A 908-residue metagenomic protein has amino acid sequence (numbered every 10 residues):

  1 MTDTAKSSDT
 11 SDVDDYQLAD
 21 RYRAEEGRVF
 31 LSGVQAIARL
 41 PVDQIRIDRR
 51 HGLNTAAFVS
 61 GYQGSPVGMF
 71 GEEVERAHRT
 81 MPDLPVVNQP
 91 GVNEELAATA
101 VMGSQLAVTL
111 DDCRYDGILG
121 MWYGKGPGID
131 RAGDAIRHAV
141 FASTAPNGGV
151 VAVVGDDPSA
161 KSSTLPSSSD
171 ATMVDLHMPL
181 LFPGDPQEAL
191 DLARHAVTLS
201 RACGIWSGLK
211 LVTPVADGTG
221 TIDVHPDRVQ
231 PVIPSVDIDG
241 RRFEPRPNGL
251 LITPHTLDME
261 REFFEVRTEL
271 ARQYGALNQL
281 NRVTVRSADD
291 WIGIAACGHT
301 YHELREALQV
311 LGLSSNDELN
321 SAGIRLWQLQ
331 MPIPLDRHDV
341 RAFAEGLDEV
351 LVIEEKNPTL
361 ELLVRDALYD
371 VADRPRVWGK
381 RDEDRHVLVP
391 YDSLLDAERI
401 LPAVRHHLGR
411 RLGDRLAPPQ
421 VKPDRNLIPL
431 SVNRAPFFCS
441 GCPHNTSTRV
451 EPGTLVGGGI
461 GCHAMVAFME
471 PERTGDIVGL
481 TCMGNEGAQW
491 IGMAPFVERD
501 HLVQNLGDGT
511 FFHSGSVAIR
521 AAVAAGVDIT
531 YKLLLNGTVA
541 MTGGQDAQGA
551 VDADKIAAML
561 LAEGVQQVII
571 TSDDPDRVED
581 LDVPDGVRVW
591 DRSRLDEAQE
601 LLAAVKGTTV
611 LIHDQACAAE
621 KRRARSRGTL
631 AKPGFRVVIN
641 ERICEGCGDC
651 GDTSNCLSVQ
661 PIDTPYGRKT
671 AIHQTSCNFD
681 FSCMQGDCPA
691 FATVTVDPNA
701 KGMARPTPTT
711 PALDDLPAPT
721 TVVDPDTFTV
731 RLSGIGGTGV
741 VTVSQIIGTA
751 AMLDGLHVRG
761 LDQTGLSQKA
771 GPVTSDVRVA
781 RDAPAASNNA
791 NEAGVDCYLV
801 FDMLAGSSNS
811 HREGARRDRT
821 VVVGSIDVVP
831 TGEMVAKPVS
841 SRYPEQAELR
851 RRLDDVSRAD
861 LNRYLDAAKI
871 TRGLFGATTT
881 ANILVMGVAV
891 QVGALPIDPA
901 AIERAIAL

Functional and structural regions predicted by a protein language model:
T2-L40, Q44-I47, P183-F438, P443 (+4 more regions): Flexible, low-complexity linker and terminal segments
T2-P186, V212-P214, V285-W291, A295 (+4 more regions): Thiamine diphosphate
M69-V74, A100-G103, R131-A135, A160-S168 (+20 more regions): Short acidic, glycine/serine/threonine-rich loops at helix termini
E73-M81, E306-R325, G748-H757, D855-V856: Short helix-loop-beta junction
I129, D554, M559, Q567 (+2 more regions): Active-site cofactor/cluster-binding pocket
T144, G155, T474-G475, F512-G564 (+1 more regions): Catalytic or ion-translocation cores adjacent to nucleophile or general acid/base/metal-coordination motifs in diverse
D156-W206, V212, G240-L251, H255 (+5 more regions): Conserved thiamine diphosphate
S163-S168, H177, C482, Q489 (+4 more regions): A structural-propensity feature for long, helix-poor, extended segments
